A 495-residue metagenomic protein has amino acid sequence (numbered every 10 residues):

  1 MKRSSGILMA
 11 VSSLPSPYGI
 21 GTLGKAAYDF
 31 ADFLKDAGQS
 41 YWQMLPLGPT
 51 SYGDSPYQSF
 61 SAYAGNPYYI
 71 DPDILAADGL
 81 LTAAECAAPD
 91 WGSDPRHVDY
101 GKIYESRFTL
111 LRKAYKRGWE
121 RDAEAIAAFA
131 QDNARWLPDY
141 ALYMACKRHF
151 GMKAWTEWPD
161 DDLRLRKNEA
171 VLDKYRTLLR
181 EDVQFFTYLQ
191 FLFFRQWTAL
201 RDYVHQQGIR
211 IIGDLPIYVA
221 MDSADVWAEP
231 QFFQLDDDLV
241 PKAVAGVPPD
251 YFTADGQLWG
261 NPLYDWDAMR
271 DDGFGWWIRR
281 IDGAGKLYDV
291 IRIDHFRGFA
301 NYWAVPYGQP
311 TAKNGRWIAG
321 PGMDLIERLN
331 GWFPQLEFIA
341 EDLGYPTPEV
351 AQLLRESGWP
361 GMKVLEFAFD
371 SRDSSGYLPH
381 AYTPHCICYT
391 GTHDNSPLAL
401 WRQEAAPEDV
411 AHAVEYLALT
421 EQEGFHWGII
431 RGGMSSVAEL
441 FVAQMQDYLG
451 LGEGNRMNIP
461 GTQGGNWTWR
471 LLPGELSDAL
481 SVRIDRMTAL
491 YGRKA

Functional and structural regions predicted by a protein language model:
M1-T82: Trp/Phe/Arg-rich N-terminal binding region typifying the photolyase-homology
A10, D54-F194, V219-V442, Q446-E453 (+1 more regions): Alpha-amylase-like alpha-glycosidases and glucanotransferases acting on alpha-linked glucans and related
K25-D32, R195-Y203, W277-R279, F425-I429: Short alpha-helical segments and helix-capping/turn motifs at coil-helix boundaries
K35, W197-H205, N330, L354-R355: Surface-exposed amphipathic alpha-helices with a cationic face
W42-P46, V204, R210-P216, A284-G298: Short acidic catalytic loops
F186-V219: Conserved, well-ordered alpha-helix/loop/beta-strand core segments that scaffold catalytic motifs
G474-A495: Terminal-tail/helix-coil boundary detector
